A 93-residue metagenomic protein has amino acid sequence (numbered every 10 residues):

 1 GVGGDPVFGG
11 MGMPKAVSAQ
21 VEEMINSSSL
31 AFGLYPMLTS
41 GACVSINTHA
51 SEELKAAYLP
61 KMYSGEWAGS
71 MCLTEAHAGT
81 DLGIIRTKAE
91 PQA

Functional and structural regions predicted by a protein language model:
G1-A93: Glycine-rich flavin
